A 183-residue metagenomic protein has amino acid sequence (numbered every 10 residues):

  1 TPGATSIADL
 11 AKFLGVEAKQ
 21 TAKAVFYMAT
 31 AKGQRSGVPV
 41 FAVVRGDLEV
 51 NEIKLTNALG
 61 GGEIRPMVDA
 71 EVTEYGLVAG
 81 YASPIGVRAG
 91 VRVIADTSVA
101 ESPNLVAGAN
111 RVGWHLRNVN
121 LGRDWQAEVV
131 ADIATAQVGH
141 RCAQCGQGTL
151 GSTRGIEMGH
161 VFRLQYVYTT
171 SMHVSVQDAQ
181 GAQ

Functional and structural regions predicted by a protein language model:
T1-Q183: Extended, low-hydrophobicity, polar/charged segments
